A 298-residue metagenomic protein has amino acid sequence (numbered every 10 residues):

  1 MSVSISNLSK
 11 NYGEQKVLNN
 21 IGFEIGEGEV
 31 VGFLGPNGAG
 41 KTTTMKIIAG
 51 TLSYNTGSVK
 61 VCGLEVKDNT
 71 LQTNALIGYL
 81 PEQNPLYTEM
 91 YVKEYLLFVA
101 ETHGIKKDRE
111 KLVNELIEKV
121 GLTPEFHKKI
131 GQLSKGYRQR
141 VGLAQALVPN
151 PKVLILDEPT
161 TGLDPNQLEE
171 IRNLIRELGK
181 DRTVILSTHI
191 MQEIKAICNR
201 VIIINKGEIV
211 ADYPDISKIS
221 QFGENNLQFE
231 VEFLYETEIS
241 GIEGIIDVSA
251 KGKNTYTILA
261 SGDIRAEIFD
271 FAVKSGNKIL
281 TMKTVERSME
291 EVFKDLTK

Functional and structural regions predicted by a protein language model:
G57-D68, Q72-T73: Conserved ABC transporter NBD signature motif
L97, E101-E125: Conserved ABC ATPase "signature" region
L143: Hydrophobic anchor residue at the start of the ABC signature
L154-E158: Catalytic Walker B motif of ABC-type/P-loop ATPase nucleotide-binding domains
E170-L259: ABC transporter nucleotide-binding domain
A260-K298: C-terminal coupling/interaction segments
